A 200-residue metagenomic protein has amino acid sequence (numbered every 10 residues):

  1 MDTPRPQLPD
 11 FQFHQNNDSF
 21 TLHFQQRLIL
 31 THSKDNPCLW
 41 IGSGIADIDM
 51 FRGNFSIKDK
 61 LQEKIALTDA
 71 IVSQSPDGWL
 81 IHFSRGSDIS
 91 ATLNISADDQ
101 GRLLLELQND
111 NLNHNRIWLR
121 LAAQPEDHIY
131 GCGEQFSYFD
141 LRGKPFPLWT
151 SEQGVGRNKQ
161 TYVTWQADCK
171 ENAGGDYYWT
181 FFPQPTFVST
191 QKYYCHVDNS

Functional and structural regions predicted by a protein language model:
D2-S200: Catalytic and substrate-binding clefts that recognize carbohydrates or anionic sugar/phosphate headgroups
